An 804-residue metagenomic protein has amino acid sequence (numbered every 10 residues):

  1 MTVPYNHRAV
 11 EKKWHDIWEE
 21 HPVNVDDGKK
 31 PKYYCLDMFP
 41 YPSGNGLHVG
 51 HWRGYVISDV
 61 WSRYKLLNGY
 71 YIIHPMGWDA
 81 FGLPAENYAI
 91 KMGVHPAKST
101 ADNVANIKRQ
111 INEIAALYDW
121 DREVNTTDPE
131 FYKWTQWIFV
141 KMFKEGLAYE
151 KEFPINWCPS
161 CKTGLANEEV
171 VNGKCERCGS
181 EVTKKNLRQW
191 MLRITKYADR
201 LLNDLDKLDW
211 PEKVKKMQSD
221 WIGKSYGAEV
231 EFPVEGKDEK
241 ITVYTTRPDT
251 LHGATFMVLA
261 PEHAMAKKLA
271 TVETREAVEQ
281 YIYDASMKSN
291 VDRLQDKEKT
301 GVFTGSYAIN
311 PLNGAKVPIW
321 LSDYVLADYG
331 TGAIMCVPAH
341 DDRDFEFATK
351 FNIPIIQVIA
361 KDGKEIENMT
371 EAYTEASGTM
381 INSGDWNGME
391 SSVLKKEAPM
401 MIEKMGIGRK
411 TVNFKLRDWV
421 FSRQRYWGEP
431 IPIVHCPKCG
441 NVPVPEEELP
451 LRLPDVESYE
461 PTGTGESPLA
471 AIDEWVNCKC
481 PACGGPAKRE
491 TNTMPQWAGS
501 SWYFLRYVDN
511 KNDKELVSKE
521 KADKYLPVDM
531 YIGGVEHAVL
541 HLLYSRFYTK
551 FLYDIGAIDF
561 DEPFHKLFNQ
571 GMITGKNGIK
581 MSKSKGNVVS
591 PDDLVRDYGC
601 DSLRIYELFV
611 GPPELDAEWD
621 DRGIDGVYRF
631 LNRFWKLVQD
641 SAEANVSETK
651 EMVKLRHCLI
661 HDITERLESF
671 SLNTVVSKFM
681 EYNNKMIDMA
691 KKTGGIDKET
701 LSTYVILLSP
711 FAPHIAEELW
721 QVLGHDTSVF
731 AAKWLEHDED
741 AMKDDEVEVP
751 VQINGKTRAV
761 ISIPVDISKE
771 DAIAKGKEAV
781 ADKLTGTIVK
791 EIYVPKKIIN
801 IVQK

Functional and structural regions predicted by a protein language model:
M1-H21, V25-K32, A260-H263, V272-R275 (+9 more regions): Basic, alpha-helical terminal appendages of large translation-related enzymes
M1-M38, L66-P75, S99-N106, W210 (+2 more regions): Conserved oxyanion/phosphate-binding beta-strand-loop segments in alpha/beta enzyme cores
P4, K12-K13, I17-H21, K91-I241 (+10 more regions): Residue patterns forming the tRNA-binding/recognition surfaces of aminoacyl-tRNA synthetases and related DALR
D26-V94, T100, E123-I138, C161 (+3 more regions): N-terminal catalytic cores of NTP/NDP-binding nucleotidyl/phosphoryl-transfer enzymes
S58, Y71, H263-D362, E367 (+1 more regions): Catalytic alpha/beta core of large soluble enzyme barrels
D79, K144-N156, K410-C439, Q496 (+4 more regions): Helix-rich, typically C-terminal accessory recognition domains appended to large enzymatic cores
T195, R200-K224, A260-V302, E447-K479 (+1 more regions): Amphipathic alpha-helical
S306-L312, K316-Y329, V358, V476-P613: Alpha-helical recognition segments enriched in aromatics with Gly/Pro capping that present substrate-recognition
